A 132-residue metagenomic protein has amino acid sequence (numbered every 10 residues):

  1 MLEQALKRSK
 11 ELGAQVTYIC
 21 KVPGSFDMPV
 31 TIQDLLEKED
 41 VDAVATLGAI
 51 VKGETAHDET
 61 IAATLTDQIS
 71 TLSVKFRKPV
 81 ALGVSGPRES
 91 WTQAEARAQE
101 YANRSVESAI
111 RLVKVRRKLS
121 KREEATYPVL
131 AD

Functional and structural regions predicted by a protein language model:
M1-G24: Glycine-rich phosphate/diphosphate-binding loop of Rossmann-like nucleotide-binding domains
R8-L12, L35-E39, Q68, L72-F76 (+1 more regions): Change "in soluble alpha/beta enzymes" to "in soluble alpha/beta proteins
V22-G24, G48-I50, V84-R88: Short, ordered loop/turn segments at secondary-structure junctions
D27-I69: Glycine-rich phosphate-binding loop
K52-T55, R88-Q93: A short acidic, helix-capping loop that chelates divalent metal ions and anchors anionic groups
I61-G86: Short, acidic/small-residue loops that bind anionic groups at enzyme active sites
Q99-D132: A charged, well-structured terminal subsegment
